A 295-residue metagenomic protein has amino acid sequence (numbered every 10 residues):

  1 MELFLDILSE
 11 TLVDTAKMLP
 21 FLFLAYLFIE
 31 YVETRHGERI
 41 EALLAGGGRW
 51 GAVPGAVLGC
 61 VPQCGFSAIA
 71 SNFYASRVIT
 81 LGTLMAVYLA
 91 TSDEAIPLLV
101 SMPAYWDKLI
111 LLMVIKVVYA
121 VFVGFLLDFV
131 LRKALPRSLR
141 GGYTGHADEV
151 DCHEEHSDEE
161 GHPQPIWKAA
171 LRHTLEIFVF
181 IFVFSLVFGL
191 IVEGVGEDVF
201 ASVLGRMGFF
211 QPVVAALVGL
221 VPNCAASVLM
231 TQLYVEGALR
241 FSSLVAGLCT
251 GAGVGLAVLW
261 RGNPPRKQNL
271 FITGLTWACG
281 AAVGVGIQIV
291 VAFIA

Functional and structural regions predicted by a protein language model:
M1-Y31, E38, L111-P212, T273-A295: Selected transmembrane alpha-helices and immediately adjacent juxtamembrane segments of polytopic inner-membrane
A25-I29, E38-E41, G51, S67 (+1 more regions): Short amphipathic alpha-helical segments
H36, W260-C279: Interfacial loop-to-transmembrane junctions
A42-L43, K267: Membrane-interface helix-boundary motifs at transmembrane edges
L43-G46, G51-A52, G205, Q211-V214: Long, low-complexity, intrinsically disordered polar/charged segments
A45-G46, T83-Y88, L270-L275: Cytoplasmic-side transmembrane-helix entry/capping segments in multi-pass membrane proteins
G46-G47, V53-Q63: Hydrophobic transmembrane alpha-helices
L58-M113, V192-N263: Membrane-interfacial helix-loop connectors
